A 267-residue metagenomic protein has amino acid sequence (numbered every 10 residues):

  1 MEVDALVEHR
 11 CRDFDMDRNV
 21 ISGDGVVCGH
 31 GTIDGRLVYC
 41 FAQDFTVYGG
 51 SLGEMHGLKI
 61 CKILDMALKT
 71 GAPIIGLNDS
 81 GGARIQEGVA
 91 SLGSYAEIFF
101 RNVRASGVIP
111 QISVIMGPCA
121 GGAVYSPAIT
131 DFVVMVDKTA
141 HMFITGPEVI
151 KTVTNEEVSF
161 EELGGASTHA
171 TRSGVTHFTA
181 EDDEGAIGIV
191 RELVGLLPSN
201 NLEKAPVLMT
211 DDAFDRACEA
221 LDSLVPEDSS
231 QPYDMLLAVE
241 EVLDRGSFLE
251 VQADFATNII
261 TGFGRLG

Functional and structural regions predicted by a protein language model:
M1-I112, P118-Y125, I129-V149, T154-G267: Terminal-region recognition feature
